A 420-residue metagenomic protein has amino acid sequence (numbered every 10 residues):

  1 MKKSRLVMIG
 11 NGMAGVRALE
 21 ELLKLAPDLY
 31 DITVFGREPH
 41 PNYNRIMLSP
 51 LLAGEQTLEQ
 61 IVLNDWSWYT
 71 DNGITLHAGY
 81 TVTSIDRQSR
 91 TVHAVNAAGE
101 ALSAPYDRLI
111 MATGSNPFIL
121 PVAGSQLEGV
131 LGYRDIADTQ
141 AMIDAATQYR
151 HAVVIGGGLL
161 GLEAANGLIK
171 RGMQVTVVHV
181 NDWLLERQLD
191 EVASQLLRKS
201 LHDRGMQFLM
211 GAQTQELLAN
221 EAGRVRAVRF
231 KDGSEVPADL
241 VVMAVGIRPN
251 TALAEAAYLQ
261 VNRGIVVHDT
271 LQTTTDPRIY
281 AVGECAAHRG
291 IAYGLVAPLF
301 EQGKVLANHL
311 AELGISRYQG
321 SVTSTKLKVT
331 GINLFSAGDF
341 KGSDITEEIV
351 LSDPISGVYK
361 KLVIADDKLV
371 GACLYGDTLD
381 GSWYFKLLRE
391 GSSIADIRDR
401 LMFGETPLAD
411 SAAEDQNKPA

Functional and structural regions predicted by a protein language model:
K2-R5, K24, C285-S382: Mid-to-C-terminal Rossmann-like scaffold of FAD/NAD(P)H-dependent oxidoreductases
K2-T75, G167-Q188, W383: Beta1-alpha1 glycine-rich phosphate/pyrophosphate-binding loop at the start of Rossmann-like nucleotide-binding domains
K2-V7, N64-V153, R229-G233, V242-A244 (+2 more regions): FAD-binding core/adjacent interface of flavoenzyme oxidoreductases
G10-A14, R134-D135, I155-G158: Glycine-rich Rossmann-fold phosphate-binding loop(s) that bind the pyrophosphate of adenine dinucleotide cofactors
D31, L76-A97, A104, R171-V267: A Rossmann-like FAD-binding core segment of flavoenzymes
I119-L120, L162-E163, E186, A238 (+3 more regions): Glycine/Thr-rich phosphate-binding loops of Rossmann-like dinucleotide-binding domains
Q126-Y149, N220-R229, S234-N308, R398: FAD-site-proximal beta/loop scaffold in flavoenzymes
I355-D415: C-terminal auxiliary extensions adjacent to catalytic cores
